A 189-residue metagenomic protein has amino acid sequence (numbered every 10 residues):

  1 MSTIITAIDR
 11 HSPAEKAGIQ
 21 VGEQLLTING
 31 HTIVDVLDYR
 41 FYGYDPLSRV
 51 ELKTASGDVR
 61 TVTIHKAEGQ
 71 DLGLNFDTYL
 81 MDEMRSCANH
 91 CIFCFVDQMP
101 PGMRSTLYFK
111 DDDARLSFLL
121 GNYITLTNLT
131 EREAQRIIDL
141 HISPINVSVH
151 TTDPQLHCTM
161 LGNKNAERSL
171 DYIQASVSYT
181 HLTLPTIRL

Functional and structural regions predicted by a protein language model:
S2-R10, G30: Short, structured beta-strand/loop micro-motifs enriched in basic residues and often containing a Trp
P13-A17, R40-F41: Short, surface-exposed secondary-structure edge patches
A14, G22, V50, C94: Terminal peptide-recognition signature
K16-V34: Conserved PDZ fold ligand-binding element
D35-Y39: Short beta-alpha junctions and helix-cap segments that line functional grooves
R40-F76: PDZ-domain C-terminal substructure recognizer with occasional recognition of PDZ-binding tails
K66-Y179: Conserved Radical SAM active-site core
T180-T186: Conserved small/polar residues in nucleotide/adenosyl-binding loops
